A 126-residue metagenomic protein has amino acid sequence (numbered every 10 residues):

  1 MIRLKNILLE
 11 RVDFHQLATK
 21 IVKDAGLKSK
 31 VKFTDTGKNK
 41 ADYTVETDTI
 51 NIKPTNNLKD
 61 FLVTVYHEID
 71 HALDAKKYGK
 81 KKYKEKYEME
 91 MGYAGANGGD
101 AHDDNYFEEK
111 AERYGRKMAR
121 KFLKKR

Functional and structural regions predicted by a protein language model:
M1-R3, D74: N-terminal low-structure segments adjacent to metalloprotease catalytic domains across cellular compartments
R3-V12, M91: Proteolytic processing junctions in secreted/extracellular precursors, especially proprotein convertase/trypsin-like
E10, E68, E108, E112: Acidic-residue sensor for enzyme active/binding pockets
R11-K28: Zn2+-dependent metallopeptidase catalytic core
K23-D24, K30-L62: Catalytic zinc-binding patch centered on the HExxH motif and its immediate surroundings that defines zinc-dependent
K59, V63, A75-E109, R113: Post-HEXXH active-site segment of zinc metalloproteases
Y66-D74: Short active-site segment of divalent metal-dependent hydrolases/proteases that encodes the spacing between
A101, G115-R126: Short helix/loop segments within enzyme catalytic domains that coordinate or immediately flank catalytic cofactors
